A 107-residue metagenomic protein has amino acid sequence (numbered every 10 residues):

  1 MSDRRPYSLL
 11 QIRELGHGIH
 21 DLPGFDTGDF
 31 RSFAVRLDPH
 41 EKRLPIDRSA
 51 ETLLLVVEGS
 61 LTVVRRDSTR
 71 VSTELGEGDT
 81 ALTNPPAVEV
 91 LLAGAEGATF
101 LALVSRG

Functional and structural regions predicted by a protein language model:
M1-A34, L44, T73-E77: A short, N-terminal "cap"/entry segment at the start of jelly-roll beta-barrel domains of the cupin/DSBH fold
R36, R48-V63: Short, conserved beta-strand element in jelly-roll/cupin
K42-L44, G59-V64, T80-A81: Short beta-strand segments in beta-sandwich/barrel cores
D47-S49, L75, A93-E96: Short glycine/proline-enriched turns and hinge-like loops at secondary-structure junctions
D67-P86: Short acidic-glycine-tyrosine-enriched beta hairpin
L82, A95-G107: A short hydrophobic beta-strand segment most commonly corresponding to one strand of the jelly-roll/cupin
